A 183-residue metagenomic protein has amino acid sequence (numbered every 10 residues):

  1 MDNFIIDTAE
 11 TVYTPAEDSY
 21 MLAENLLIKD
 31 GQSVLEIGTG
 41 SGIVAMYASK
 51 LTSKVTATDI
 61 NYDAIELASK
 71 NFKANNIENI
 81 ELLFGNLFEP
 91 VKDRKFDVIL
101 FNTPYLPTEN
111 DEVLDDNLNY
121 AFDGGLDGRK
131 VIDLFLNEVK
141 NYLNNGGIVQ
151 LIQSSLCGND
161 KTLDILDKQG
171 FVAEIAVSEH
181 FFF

Functional and structural regions predicted by a protein language model:
M1, K29, T52, I77 (+2 more regions): Short, well-ordered coil/turn elements that cap or connect secondary structure elements
M1-V12: Non-catalytic substrate-recognition/targeting regions of SAM-dependent transferases
I6, I80-L82, A173: Generic structural signal for residues in well-ordered beta-strands
V12, R129-F183: Conserved Class I SAM-dependent methyltransferase catalytic core
E17-E112: Conserved SAM/SAH cofactor-binding pocket of Class I
L51, D115-N119, L166-Q169: Glycine-rich, phosphate-binding/catalytic loops in enzymes
A57, G124, L151: Conserved SAM-binding loop
T103-V131: Mobile active-site "lid"/loop adjacent to the S-adenosyl-L-methionine
